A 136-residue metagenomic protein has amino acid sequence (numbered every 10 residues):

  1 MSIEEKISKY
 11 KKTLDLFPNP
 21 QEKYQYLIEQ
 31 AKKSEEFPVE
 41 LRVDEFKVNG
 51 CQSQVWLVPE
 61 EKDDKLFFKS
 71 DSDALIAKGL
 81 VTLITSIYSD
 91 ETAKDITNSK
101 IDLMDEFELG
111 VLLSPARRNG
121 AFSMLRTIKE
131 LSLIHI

Functional and structural regions predicted by a protein language model:
I3-Q54, E61-K62, L66, M104-L131: N-terminal intrinsically disordered, cationic/polar leader segments that include organellar targeting peptides
S8, K78-G79, T97-N98: A generic alpha-helix surface/boundary motif
E45-Q52, D71-S72, K94-S99: Solvent-exposed interaction patches of small proteins and small membrane subunits
A74-I76: Short, surface-exposed beta-strand-loop junctions and turns on beta-sheet-rich folds
L80-T92: Alpha-helical support elements that line or immediately flank enzyme active sites and cofactor-binding pockets
D90-F107: Glycine-rich phosphate/pyrophosphate-binding loops and their adjacent beta-strand/loop elements at enzyme active sites
I134-I136: Conserved small/polar residues in nucleotide/adenosyl-binding loops
